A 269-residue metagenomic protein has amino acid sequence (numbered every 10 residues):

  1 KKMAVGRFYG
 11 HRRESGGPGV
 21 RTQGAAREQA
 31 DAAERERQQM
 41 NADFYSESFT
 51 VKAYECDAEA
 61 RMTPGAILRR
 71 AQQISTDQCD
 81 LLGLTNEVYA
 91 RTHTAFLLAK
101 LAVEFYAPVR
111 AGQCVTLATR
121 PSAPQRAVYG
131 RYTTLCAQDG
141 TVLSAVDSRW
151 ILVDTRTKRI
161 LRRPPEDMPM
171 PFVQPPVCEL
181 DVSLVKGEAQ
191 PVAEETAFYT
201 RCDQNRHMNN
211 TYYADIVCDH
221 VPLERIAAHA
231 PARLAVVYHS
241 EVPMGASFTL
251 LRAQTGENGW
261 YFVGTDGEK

Functional and structural regions predicted by a protein language model:
K1-Y9: Extreme N-terminal basic, low-complexity initiation segments that serve as generic localization/processing leaders
M3, Q39-M40: Initiator methionine at the very start of the polypeptide chain
F8-A33: Compositionally biased, low-complexity flexible segments
G10-R12, A32, F44, Q204 (+1 more regions): Short linear motifs in intrinsically disordered/low-complexity regions
M40-L98, A145, D154-A232: Hot-dog-fold acyl-thioester-processing enzymes
A42-S46, A102-G187, Y238, V242-G245 (+1 more regions): HotDog/MaoC-like acyl-thioester-processing domains
H207-K269: Structured core of small recognition/catalytic domains
